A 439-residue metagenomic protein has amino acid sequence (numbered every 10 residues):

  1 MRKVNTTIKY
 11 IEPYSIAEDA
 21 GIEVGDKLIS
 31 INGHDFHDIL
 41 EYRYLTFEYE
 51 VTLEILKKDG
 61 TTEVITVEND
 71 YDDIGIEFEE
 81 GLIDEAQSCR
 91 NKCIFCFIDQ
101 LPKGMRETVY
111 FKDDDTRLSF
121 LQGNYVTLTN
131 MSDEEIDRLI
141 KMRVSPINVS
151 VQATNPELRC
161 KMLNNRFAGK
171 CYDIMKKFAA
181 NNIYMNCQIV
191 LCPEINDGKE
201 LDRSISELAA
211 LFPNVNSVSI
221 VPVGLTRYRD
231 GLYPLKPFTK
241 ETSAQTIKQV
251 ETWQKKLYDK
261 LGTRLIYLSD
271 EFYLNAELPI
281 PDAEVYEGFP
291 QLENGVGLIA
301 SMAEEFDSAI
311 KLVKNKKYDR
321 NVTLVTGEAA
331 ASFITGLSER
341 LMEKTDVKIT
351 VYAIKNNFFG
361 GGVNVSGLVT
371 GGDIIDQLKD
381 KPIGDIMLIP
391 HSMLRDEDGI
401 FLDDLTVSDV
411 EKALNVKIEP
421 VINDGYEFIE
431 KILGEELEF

Functional and structural regions predicted by a protein language model:
M1-E12: PDZ/PDZ-like groove recognition
T7, A276-F439: Radical SAM enzyme core and accessory elements
A17-H37: Conserved PDZ fold ligand-binding element
F36-Y44: N-terminal alpha-helical targeting/anchoring segments
R43-F78: PDZ-domain C-terminal substructure recognizer with occasional recognition of PDZ-binding tails
T62, N69-N214, G224-W253: Conserved Radical SAM active-site core
P146-N148, Y184-N186, S217-S219, L265-Y267 (+1 more regions): Structural preference for beta-strand elements that scaffold enzyme active sites
E194-I195, V215-E241, K260-E284, N356-G361 (+1 more regions): Flexible glycine/acidic-rich beta-alpha junction loops that bind and position SAM and/or redox cofactors in anaerobic
